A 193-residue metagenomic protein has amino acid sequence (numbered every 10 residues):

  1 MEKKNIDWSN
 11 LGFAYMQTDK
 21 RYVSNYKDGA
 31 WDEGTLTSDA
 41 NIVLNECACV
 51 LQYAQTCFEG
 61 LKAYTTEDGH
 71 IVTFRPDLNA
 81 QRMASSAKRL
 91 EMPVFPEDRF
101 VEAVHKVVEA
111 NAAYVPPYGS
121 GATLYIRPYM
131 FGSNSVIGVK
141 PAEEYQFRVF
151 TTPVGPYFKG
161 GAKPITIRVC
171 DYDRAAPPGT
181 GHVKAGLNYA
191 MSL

Functional and structural regions predicted by a protein language model:
M1-A110, V136-L193: Helix-start/capping segments and mature chain N-termini
P96-D98, Y114-T123: Flexible, glycine/charged-enriched surface loops at secondary-structure junctions
G119, R127-N134, G138-P141: Active-site periphery "cap/insert" segments of enzyme catalytic domains
L124-I126, I167: Generic structural motif
